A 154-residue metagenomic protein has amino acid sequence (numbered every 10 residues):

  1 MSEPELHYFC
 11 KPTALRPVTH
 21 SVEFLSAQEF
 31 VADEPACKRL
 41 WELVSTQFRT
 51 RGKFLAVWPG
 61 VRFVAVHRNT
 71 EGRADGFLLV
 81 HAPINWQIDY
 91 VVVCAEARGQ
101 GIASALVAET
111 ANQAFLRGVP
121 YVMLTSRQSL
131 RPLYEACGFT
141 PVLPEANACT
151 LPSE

Functional and structural regions predicted by a protein language model:
M1, R127-L151: Conserved active-site alpha-helix within GNAT-family acetyltransferase domains
S2-K53, R68: Short amphipathic alpha-helix that is part of the acyltransferase structural core
E3-Y8, V61-R62, P144-A148: Short hydrophobic/aromatic beta-strand or adjacent loop that forms the aromatic wall/cage of a ligand/substrate-binding
C10-A14, A148-E154: Short beta-strand-to-coil "C-cap" segments at the C-terminal boundary of structured domains/repeats, marking
R51-T70, A74-V92: A conserved beta-strand-loop-helix scaffold within acyl/acetyltransferase catalytic domains
V93, G99-N112: Conserved acetyl-CoA-binding loop-helix of GNAT-fold acetyltransferases
A114-S126: Conserved GNAT acetyl-CoA-binding A-motif
